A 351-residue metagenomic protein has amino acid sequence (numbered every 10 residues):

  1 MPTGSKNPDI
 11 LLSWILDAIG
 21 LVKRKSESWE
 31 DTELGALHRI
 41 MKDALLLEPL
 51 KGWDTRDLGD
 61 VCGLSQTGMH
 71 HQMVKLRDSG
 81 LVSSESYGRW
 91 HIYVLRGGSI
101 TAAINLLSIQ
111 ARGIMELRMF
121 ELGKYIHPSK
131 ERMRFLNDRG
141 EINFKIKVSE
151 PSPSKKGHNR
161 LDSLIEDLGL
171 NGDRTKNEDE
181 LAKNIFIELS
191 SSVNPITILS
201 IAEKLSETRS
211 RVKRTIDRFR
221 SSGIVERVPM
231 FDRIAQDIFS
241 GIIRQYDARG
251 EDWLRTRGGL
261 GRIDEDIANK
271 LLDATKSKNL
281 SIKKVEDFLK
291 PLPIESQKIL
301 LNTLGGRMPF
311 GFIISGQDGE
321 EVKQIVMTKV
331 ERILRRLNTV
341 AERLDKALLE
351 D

Functional and structural regions predicted by a protein language model:
M1-L50, D54-T55, F288-Q297, M327-D351: Hydrophobic, helix-prone linear segments
P2-I40, G140-N184: Short alpha-helical segments that sit at the start of domains
D31, L45-K51, K75, S79 (+2 more regions): Short helix-capping/hinge SLiMs at alpha-helix to coil transitions
P49-V61, S192-K204: Short acidic, hydrophobic short linear motifs in intrinsically disordered regions
G63-D78, S206-S221, R227: Short amphipathic alpha-helical interaction segments
S86-I92, G97-G98, P229-G241, T303-F310: Short, Lys/Arg-rich nucleic-acid/phosphate-binding segment
A102-S149, G250-D351: Amphipathic alpha-helical dimerization/coiled-coil segments that flank or bridge DNA-binding/regulatory modules
S210-K213, D217-D273: Internal, charge-rich low-complexity segments
